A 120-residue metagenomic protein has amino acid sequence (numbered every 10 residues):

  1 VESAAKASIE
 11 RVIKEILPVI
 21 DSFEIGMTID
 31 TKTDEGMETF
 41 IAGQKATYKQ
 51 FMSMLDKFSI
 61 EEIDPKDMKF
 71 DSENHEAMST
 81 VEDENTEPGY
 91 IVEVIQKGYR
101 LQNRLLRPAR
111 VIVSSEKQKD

Functional and structural regions predicted by a protein language model:
V1-D21: Charge-rich, N-proximal long alpha-helical rod segments
S22-D120: Structured alpha/beta interaction-core segments
